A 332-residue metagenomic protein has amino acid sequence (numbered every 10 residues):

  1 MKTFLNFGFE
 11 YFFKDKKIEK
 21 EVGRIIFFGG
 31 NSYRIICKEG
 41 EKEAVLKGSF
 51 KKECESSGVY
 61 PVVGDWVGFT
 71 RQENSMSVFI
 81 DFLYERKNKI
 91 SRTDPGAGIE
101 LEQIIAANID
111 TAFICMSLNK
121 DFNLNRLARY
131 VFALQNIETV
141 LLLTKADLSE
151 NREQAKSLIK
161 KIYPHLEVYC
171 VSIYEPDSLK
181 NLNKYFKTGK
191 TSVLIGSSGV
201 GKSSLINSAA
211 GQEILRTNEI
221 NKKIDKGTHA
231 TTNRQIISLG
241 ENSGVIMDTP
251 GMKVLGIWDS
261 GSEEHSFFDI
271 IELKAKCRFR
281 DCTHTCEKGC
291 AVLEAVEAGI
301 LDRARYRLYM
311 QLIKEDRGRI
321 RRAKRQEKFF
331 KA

Functional and structural regions predicted by a protein language model:
M1-L124: N-terminal accessory targeting/assembly segments
K20, G189, Q212: Short coil/loop residues immediately preceding or within conserved phosphate-binding loops of NTP-utilizing enzyme
E55-N74, L83-T111, I137-E138, A146 (+4 more regions): Helix-rich effector regions associated with P-loop NTPase G domains
I114, L141-L143, L194: Structural beta-sheet core signal
N125-E138: Histidine-anchored nucleotide/phosphate-binding helix
Y130-F132, L158-I159, S262-H265: Glycine-rich, phosphate-binding/catalytic loops in enzymes
D147-V200: Canonical P-loop GTPase G-domain recognition
S198, S203-S204, S208: Walker A/P-loop
